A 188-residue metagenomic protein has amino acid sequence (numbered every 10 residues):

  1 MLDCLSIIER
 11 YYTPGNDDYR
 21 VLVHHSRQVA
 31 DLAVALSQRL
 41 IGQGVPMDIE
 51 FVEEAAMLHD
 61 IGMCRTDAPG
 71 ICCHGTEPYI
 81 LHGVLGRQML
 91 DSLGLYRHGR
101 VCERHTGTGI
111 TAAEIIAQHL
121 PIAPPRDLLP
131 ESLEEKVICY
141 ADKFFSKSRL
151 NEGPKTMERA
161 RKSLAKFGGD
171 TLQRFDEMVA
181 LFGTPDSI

Functional and structural regions predicted by a protein language model:
M1-Y79: Acidic/His-rich, divalent-metal-binding segments that scaffold phosphate/diphosphate chemistry
I7-Y11, L32, L85-G86, Y140 (+1 more regions): A general alpha-helix detector
N16, R20-V23, E131, A165-G169: Charge-dense, low-complexity intrinsically disordered segments
R27, D31, Y96, A180-G183: Generic structural signal for well-ordered, non-transmembrane alpha-helical segments in soluble/cytosolic regions
L32-A35, K143, E177, L181: Alpha-helical scaffold segments in carbohydrate-active enzymes
Q38, S146-R149, S187: Charged/polar positions within long, soluble alpha-helices
V45-M157: Divalent metal-dependent catalytic cores for phosphoryl transfer on phosphate-bearing substrates
S163-I188: Charged phosphate-binding loop/patch that engages nucleotide di/tri-phosphates or the phosphate backbone of nucleic
